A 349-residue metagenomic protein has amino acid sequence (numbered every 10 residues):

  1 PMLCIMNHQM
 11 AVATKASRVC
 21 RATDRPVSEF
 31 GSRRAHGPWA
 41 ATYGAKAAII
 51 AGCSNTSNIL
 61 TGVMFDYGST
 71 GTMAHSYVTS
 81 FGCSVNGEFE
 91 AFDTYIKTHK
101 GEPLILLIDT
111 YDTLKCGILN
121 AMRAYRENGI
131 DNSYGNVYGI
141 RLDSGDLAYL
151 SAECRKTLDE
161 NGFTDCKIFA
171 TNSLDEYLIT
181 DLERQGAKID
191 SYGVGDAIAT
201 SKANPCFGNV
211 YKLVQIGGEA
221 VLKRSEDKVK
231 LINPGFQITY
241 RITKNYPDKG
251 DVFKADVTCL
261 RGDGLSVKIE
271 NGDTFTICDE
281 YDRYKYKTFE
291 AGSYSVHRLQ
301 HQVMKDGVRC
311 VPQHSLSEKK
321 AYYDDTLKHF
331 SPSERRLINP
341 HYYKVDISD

Functional and structural regions predicted by a protein language model:
P1-T164, L174-L178, R184-Q185, T200: Buried, small/hydrophobic-residue-enriched core segments of structured protein domains
L104-L106, I168, Y192: Hydrophobic/aromatic residues located in beta-strands of well-ordered beta-sheets within soluble catalytic
D159-N161, C166, L174-D349: Gly/Ser/Thr/Ala-enriched C-terminal appendages of enzymes
